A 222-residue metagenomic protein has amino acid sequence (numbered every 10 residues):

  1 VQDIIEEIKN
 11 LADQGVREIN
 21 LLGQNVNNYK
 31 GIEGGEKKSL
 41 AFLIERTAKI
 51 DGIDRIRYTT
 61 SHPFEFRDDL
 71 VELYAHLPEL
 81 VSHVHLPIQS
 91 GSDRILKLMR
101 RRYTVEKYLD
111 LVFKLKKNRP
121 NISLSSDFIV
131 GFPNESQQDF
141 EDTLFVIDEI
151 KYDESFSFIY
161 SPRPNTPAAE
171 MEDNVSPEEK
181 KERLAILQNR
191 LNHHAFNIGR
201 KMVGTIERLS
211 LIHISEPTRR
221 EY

Functional and structural regions predicted by a protein language model:
V1-Q2: Canonical Radical SAM [4Fe-4S] cluster-binding loop centered on the CxxxCxxC motif and its immediate flanking residues
I8-K9, F113, D148, R219: Solvent-exposed alpha-helix faces
N10-A12, E178: Short microdomains enriched in Cys/His and/or Lys/Arg
A12-Q137: Conserved SAM/AdoMet-binding glycine-rich loop
S82, R94-S210: A structural motif corresponding to the C-terminal lobe/cap of the Radical SAM core domain
I212-Y222: Single conserved hydrophobic/aromatic residue that forms the stacking wall/gate of nucleotide- or nucleobase-binding
